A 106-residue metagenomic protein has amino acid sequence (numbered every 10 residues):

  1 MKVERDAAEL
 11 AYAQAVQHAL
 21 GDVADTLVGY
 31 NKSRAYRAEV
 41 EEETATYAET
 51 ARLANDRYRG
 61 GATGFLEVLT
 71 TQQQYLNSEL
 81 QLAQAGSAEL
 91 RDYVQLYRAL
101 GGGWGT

Functional and structural regions predicted by a protein language model:
M1-Q81, A88-A99: Amphipathic alpha-helical coiled-coil segments
R98-T106: Terminal intrinsically disordered/low-complexity segments used for targeting and assembly
